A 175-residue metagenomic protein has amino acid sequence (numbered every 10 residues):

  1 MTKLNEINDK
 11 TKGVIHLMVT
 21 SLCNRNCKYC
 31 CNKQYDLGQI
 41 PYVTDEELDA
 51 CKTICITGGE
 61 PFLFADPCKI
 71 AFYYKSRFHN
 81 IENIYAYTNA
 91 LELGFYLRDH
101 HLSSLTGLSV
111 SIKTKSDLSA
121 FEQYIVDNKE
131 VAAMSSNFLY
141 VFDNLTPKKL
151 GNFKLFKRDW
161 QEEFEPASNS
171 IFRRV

Functional and structural regions predicted by a protein language model:
M1-L17, N152-V175: N-terminal [4Fe-4S]-dependent radical SAM core
T2-R77: Conserved alpha-helical substructure of the radical SAM core
K33-Q39, C51-F64, N80-G94, S103-N128 (+1 more regions): Core AdoMet radical
D45, C68-K75, L97-L102, E122-V131: Short amphipathic alpha-helical segments and helix-helix/interface helices
Y87-N89, F142-D143, R158: Conserved beta-strand termini and adjacent loop/short-helix elements that scaffold enzyme active sites in alpha/beta
F95-S104, P147-R158: Catalytic cores of alpha/beta
K115-S119, L145-L150: A short acidic, often aromatic-flanked loop/helix-cap motif at beta-alpha or helix-coil junctions that lines enzyme
A133, F138-L145, S168-V175: C-terminal accessory region of radical SAM enzymes
